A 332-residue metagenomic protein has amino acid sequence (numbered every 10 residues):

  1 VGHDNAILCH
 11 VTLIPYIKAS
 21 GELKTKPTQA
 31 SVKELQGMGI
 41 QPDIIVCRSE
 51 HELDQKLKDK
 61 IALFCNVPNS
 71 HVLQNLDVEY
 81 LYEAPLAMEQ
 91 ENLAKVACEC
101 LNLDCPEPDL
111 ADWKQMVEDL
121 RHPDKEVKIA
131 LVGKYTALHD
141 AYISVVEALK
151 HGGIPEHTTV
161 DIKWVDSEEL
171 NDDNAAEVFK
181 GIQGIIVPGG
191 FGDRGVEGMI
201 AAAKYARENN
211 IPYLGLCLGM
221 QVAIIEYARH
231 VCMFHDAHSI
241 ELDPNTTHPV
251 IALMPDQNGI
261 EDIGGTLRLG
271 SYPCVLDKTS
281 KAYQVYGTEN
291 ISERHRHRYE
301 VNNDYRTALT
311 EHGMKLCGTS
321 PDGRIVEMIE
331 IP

Functional and structural regions predicted by a protein language model:
V1-P332: N-terminal beta1-alpha1 cap of cysteine-dependent amidohydrolase-like domains
